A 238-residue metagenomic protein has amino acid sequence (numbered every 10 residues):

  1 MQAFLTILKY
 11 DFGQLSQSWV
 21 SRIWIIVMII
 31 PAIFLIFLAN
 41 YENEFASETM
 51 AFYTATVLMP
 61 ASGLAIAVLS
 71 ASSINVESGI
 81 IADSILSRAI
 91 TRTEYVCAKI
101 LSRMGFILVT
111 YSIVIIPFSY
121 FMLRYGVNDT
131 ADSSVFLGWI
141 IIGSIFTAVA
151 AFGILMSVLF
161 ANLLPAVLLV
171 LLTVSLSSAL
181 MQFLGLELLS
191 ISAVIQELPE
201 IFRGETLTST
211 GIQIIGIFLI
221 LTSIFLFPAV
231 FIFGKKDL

Functional and structural regions predicted by a protein language model:
M1-I25, K235: Aromatic- and glycine-rich beta-strand/loop motifs that create alpha-glucan
Q2-T6, G185-G204: Short hydrophobic, aromatic-rich alpha-helical segments embedded in or entering the lipid bilayer of multi-pass
G13-S16, N75, L137: Alpha-helical membrane-interface segments at transmembrane helix boundaries
S16, A89, L159-F160: Helix-loop interface residues and adjacent transmembrane-helix termini in multi-pass membrane transporters, primarily
S21, M28-S73, V96-V170, S178 (+1 more regions): Secretory targeting signals
I85-R92: Short helix-to-coil transition segments within interhelical loops that connect adjacent transmembrane helices
I220-L238: Junction motif at the cytosolic side of a transmembrane helix
